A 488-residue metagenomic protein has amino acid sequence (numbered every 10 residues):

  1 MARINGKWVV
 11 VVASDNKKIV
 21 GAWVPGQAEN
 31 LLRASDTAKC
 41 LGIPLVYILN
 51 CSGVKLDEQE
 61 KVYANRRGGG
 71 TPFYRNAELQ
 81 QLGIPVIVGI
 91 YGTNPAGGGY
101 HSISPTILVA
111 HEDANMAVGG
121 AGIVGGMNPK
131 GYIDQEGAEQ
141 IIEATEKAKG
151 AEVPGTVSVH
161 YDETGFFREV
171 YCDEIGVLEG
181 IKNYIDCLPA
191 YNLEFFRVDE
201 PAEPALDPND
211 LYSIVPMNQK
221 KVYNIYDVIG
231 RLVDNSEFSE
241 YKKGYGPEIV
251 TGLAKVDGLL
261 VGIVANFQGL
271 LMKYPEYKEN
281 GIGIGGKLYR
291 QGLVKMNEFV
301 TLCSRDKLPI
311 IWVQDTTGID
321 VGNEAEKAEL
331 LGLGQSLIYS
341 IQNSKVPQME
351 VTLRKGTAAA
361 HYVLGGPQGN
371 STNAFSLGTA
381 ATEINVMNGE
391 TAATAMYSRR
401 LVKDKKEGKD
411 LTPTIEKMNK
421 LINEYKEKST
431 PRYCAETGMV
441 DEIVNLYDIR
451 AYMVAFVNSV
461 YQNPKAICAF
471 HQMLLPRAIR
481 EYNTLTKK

Functional and structural regions predicted by a protein language model:
M1-K488: Ligand-binding clefts of soluble mixed alpha/beta catalytic domains
